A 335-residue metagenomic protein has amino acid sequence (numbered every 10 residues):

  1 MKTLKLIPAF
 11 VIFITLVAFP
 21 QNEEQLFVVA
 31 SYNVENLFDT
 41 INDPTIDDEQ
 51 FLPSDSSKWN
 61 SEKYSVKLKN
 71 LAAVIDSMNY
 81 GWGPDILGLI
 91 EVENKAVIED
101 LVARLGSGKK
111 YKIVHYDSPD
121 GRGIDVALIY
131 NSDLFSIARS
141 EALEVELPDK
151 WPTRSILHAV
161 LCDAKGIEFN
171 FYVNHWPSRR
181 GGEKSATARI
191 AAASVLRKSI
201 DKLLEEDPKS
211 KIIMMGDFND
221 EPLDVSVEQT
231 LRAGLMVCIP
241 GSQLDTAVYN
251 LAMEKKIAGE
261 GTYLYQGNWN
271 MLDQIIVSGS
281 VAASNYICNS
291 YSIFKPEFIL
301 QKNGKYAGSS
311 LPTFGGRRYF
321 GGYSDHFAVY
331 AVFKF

Functional and structural regions predicted by a protein language model:
M1-E24: Bacterial Sec-dependent N-terminal signal peptides
A18-R104, G108, H115-I124, N303-L311 (+1 more regions): N-terminal, active-site-proximal structural segment of metallo-dependent hydrolase catalytic domains
V29-V34, Y64-K67, L71, I75-I98 (+6 more regions): Active-site beta-strand/loop signature of hydrolases that rely on acidic residues for catalysis
V34, V92-P177: Structured beta-strand-rich core segments of catalytic domains in phosphoester-bond hydrolases
P53-E62, G83-L89, H115-Y116, E146-L147 (+4 more regions): Second-shell loop/turn segments in exported
A96-E99, R122-D125, R180-E183, E221-S226 (+1 more regions): Extracytoplasmic/secreted cell-surface and envelope-processing proteins
L157-V248: Extracytoplasmic, non-cytosolic globular domains
K202-K211, D220-F335: Metal-dependent phosphoester-hydrolase catalytic domains
